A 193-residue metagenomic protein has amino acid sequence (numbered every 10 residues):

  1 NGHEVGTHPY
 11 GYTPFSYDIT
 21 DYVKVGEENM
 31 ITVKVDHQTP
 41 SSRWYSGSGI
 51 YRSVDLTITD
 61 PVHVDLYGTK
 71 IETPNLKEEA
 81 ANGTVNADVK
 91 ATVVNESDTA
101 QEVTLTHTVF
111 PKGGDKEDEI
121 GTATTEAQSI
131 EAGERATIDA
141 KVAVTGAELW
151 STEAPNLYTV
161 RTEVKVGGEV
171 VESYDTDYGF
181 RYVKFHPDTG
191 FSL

Functional and structural regions predicted by a protein language model:
N1-T73, S97, G113: Accessory beta-strand-rich segments of carbohydrate-active enzymes
P14-D21, R135-A143: Exposed aromatic-hydrophobic patches
V23-E28, S42, A100, V144-T159: Short glycine/proline/serine/threonine-rich loop/turn segments at secondary-structure transition edges
V33, H107, V160-T162: Hydrophobic/tyrosine-rich beta-strand signature of extracellular beta-sandwich/beta-rich modules, prominently
D36-S42, L149, K165-V171: Short acidic/polar inter-strand loop motif in beta-rich domains
G68-T69, N75, R161-L193: N-terminal carbohydrate-binding accessory modules
T73-V85: Short, solvent-exposed loop/linker segments at the N-terminal edge of repeated beta-sheet extracellular domains
N82-S129, A136-A140: Beta-strand-rich binding/interaction modules
